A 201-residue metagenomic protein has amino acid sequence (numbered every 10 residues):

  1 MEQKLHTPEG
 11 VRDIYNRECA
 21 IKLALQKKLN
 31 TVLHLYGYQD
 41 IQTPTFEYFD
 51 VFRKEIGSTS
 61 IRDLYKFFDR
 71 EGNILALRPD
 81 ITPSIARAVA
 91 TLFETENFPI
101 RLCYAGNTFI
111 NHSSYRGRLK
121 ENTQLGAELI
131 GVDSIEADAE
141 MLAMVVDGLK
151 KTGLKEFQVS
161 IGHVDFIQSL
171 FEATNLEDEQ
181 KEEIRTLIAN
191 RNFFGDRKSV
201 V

Functional and structural regions predicted by a protein language model:
M1-V201: Extended, charged alpha-beta segments that form solvent-exposed binding/catalytic grooves in nucleic-acid-handling
